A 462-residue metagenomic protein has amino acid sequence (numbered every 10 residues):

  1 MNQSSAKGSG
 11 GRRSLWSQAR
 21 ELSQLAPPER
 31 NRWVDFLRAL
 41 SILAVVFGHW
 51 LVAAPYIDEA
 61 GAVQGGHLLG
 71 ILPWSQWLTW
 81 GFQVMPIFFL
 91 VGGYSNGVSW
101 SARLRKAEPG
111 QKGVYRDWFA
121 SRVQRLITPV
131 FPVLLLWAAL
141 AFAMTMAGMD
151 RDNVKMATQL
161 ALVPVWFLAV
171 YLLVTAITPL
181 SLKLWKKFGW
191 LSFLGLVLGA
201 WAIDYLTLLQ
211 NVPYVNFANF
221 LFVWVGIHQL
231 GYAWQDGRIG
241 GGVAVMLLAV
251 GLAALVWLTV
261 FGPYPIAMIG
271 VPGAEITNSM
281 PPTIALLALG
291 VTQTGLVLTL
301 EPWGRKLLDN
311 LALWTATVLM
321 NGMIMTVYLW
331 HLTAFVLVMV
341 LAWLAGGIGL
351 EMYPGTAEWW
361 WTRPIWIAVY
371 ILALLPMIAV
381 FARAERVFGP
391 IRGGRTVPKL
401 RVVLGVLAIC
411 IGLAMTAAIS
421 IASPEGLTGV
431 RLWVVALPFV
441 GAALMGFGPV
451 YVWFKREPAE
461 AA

Functional and structural regions predicted by a protein language model:
N2, K7-A462: Alpha-helical transmembrane segments and their immediate juxtamembrane cytosolic regions
